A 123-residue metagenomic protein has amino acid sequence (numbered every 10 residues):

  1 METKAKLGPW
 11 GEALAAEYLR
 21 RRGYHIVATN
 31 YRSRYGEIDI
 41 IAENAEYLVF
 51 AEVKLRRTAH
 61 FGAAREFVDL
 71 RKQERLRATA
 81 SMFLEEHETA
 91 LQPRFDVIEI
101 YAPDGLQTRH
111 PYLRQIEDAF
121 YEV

Functional and structural regions predicted by a protein language model:
M1-T29: Acidic-basic catalytic patches of nuclease active cores, encompassing PD-(D/E)XK and other metal-cofactor nuclease
E12, E37-D39, E52, K72 (+1 more regions): Acidic active-site catalytic centers that drive phospho-/nucleotidyl reactions and related ester hydrolyses
L19, I38-A59, L76: Conserved catalytic cores of phosphodiester-cleaving nucleases, focusing on short active-site segments
H25-F50, V123: Active-site metal-binding core of divalent-cation-utilizing nuclease and nuclease-like domains
Y31-S33, L55, E99: Short, glycine/acidic-enriched loop or turn micro-motifs at the edges of active sites
R57-A80, E85: Mg2+/Mn2+-dependent nuclease catalytic core
E86-V123: Domain-level recognition of nuclease-like catalytic cores that cleave nucleotide substrates
